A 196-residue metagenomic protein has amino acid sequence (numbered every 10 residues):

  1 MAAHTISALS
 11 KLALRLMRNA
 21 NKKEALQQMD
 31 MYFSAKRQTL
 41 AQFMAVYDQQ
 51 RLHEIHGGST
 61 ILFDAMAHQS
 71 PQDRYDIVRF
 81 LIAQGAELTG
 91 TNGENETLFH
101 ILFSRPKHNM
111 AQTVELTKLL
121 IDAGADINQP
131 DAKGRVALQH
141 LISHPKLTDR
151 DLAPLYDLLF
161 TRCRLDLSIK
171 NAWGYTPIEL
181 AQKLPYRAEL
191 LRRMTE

Functional and structural regions predicted by a protein language model:
I6-A65, R74: N-terminal segments that cap or nucleate solenoid repeat domains
N21-F33, H53-H68, T91-P106, P130-H144 (+1 more regions): Ankyrin-repeat boundary/"N-cap" motif
F33-Q38, D64-D73, I101-T113, H140-L152 (+1 more regions): Ankyrin repeat A-helix N-terminal signature
A41-D48, I61-M66, I77-V78, T97-H100 (+6 more regions): A generic structural signal for ordered secondary structure
M44-L52, R79-E87, E115-D126, L155-D166 (+1 more regions): Ankyrin repeat domain, specifically the short helix-to-loop turn at the C-terminus of the second helix of each repeat
Y75, N92-I121, I127: Eukaryotic tandem repeat interaction scaffolds
L167-E196: Leucine-rich solenoid repeat scaffolds
